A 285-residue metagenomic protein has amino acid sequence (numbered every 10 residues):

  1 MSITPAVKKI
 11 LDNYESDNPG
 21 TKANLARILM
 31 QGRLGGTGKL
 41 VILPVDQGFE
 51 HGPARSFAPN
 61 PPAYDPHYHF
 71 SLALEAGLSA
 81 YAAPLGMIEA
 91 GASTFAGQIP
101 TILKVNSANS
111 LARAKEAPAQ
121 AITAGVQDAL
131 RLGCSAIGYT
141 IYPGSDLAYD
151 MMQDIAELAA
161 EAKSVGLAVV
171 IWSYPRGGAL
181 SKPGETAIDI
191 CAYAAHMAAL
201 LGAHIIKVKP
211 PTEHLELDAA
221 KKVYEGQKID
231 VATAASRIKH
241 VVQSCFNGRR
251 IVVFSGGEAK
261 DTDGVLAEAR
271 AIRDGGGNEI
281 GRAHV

Functional and structural regions predicted by a protein language model:
M1-D46: N-terminal basic, low-complexity leaders that serve as flexible interaction/assembly modules and, when applicable, as
M1-S2, G35, L40, Q47-V252 (+1 more regions): Alpha/beta enzyme core
G257-D263: A C-terminal functional module that forms or caps the active site or interfaces directly with catalytic machinery
A283-V285: Conserved small/polar residues in nucleotide/adenosyl-binding loops
